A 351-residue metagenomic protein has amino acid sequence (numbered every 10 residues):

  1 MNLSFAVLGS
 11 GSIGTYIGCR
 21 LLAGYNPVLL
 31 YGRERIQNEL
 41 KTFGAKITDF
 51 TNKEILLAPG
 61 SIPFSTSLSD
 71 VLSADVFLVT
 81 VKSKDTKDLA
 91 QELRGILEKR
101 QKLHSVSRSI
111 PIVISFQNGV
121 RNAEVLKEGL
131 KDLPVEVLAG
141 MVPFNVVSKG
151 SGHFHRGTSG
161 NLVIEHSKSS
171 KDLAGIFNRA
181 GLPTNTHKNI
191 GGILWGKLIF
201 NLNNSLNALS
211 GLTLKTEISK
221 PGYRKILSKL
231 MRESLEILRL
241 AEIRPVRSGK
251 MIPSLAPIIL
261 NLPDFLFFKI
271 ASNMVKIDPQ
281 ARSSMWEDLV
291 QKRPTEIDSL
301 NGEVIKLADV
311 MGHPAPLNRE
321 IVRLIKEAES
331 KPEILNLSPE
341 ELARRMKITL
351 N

Functional and structural regions predicted by a protein language model:
M1-I62: NAD(P)+-binding Rossmann beta1-loop-alpha1 motif at the extreme N-terminus of oxidoreductases
N2-S4, D75, P111, G160: Nucleotide donor/acceptor-binding cores
L57-H153: Rossmann-like NAD(P)(H) cofactor-binding subdomain of soluble oxidoreductases
L97-E98, L103-S107, G152-L162, L209-S219 (+1 more regions): Helix-loop-beta segment of a Rossmann-like dinucleotide-binding subdomain
F116-G211: Rossmann-fold dinucleotide-binding core
I190, G211-L227, M231-S234, L240 (+1 more regions): Active-site segments that bind and position negatively charged phosphate/pyrophosphate groups
R232-N351: NAD(P)-dependent Rossmann-like dehydrogenase/reductase catalytic/cofactor-binding core
